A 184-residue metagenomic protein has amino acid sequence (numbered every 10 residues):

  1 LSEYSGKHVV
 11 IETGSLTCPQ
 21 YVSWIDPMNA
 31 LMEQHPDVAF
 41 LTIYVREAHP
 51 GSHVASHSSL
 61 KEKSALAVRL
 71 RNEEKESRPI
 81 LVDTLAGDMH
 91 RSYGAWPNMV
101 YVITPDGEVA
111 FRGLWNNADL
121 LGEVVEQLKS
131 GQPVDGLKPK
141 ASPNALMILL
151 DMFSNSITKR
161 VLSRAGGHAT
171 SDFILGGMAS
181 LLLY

Functional and structural regions predicted by a protein language model:
L1-N29, V38-Y44: Short active-site neighborhood of thiol/selenol oxidoreductases, capturing the structured segment around
L1-V9, R112-Y184: Non-globular targeting/processing and membrane-anchoring segments
L16, R46-P50, E108-V109: A short, flexible beta-alpha/helix-coil linker loop
S23-W24, H53-S56, L114: Short, solvent-exposed loop/turn segments at secondary-structure boundaries
I25-M28, L60-S64, A118-G122: Amphipathic alpha-helical segments in well-structured domains
P36-V82: Conserved segment of the thioredoxin-like fold in thiol-based oxidoreductases
E74-E76, V82-V124: Thiol/disulfide oxidoreductase modules built on the thioredoxin-like
